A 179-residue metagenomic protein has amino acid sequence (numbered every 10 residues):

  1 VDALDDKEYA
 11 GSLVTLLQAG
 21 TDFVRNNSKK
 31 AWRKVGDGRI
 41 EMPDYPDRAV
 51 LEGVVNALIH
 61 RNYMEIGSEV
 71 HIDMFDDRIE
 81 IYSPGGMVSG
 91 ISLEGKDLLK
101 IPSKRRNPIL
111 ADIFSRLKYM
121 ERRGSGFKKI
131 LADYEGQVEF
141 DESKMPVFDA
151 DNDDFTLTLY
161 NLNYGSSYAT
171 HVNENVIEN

Functional and structural regions predicted by a protein language model:
V1-N179: C-terminal regulatory or interaction extensions
